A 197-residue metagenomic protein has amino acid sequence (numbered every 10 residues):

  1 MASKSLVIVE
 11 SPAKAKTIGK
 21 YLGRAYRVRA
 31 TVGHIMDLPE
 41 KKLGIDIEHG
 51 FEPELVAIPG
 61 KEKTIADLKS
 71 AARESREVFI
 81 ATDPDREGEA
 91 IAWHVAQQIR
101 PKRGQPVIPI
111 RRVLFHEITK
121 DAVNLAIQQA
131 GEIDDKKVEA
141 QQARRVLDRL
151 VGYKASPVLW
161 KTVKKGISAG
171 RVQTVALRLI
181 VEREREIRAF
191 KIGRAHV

Functional and structural regions predicted by a protein language model:
M1-Q142: Intrinsically disordered, low-complexity regulatory segments
R73-E74, I118-R194: C-terminal or mid-to-C-terminal helical accessory/interaction module adjacent to the motor/catalytic core
